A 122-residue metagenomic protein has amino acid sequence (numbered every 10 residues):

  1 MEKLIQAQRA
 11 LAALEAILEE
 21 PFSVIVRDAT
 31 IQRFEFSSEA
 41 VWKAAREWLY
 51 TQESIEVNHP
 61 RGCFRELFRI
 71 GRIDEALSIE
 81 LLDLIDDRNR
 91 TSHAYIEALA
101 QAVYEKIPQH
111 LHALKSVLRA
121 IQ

Functional and structural regions predicted by a protein language model:
M1-Q122: Solvent-exposed interaction patches of small proteins and small membrane subunits
